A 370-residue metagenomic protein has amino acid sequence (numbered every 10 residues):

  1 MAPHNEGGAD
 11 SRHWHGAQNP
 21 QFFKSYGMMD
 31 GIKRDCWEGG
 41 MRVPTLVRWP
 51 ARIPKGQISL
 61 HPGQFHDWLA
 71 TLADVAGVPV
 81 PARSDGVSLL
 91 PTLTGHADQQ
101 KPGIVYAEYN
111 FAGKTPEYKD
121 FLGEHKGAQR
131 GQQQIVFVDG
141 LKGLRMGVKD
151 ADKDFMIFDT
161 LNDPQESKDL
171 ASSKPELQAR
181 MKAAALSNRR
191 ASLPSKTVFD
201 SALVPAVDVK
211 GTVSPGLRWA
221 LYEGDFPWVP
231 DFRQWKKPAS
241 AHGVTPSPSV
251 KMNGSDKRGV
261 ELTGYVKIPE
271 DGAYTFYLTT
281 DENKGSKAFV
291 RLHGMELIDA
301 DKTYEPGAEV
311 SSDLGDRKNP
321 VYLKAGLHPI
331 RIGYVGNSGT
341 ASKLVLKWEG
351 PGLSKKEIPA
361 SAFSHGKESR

Functional and structural regions predicted by a protein language model:
M1-H4, P44-L46, W68-A73, F158 (+1 more regions): Beta-strand elements within well-structured catalytic alpha/beta cores of enzymes that handle phosphate/sulfate esters
G8-E38, I53-Q57, H66-M156, T160 (+1 more regions): C-terminal cap/loop subdomain of S1 sulfatases and analogous C-terminal strand-loop tails that border
T45-R48, G63: Short glycine- and hydrophobic/aromatic-rich loop-to-beta-strand nucleating segment in the catalytic cores
I53, N162, G336-S338: Acidic glycine-/aspartate-rich tracts in secreted/extracellular proteins
K168-E176: Active-site-proximal N-terminal segment of extracellular/periplasmic enzymes that hydrolyze or transfer
M181, N188, S195-R370: Acidic/polar, compositionally biased interaction segments
